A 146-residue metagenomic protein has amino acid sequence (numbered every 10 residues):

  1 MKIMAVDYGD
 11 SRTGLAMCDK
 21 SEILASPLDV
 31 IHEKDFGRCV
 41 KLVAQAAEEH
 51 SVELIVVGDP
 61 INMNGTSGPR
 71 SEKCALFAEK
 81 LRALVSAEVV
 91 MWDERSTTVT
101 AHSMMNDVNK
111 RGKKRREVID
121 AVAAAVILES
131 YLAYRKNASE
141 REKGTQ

Functional and structural regions predicted by a protein language model:
M1-I3, S11-Q146: Phosphate- and other anionic-substrate recognition elements at nucleic-acid/protein interfaces
D7: Conserved catalytic-loop position in the HRD/HxD motif
